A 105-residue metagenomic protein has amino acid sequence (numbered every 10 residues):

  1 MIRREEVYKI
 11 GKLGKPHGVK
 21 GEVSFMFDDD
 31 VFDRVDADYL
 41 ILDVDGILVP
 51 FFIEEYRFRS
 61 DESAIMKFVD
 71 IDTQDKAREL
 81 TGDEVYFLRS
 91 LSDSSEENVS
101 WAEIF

Functional and structural regions predicted by a protein language model:
M1-F105: Short Lys/Arg-rich amphipathic alpha-helical segments
